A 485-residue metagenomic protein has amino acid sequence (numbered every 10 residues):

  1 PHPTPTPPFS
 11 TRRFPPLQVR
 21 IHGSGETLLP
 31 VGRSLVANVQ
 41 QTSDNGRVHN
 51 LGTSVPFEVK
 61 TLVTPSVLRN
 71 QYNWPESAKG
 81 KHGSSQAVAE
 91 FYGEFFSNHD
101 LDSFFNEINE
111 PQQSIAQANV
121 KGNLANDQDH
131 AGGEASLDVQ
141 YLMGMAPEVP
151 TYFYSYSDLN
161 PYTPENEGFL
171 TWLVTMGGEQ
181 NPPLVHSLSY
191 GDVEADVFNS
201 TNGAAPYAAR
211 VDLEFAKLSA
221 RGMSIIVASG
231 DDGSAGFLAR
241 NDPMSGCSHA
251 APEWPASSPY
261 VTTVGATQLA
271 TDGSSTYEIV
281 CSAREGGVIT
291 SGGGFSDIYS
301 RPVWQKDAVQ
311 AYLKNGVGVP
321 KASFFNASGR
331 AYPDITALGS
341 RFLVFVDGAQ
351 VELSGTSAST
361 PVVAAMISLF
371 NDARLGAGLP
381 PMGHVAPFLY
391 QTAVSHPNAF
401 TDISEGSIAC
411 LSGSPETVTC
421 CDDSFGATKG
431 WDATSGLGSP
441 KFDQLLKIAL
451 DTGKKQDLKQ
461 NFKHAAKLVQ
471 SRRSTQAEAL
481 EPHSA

Functional and structural regions predicted by a protein language model:
P1-T263, S296-S354, R374-A377, L437-K454: Substrate-binding/charge-relay-adjacent region of secreted/lumenal peptidase catalytic domains
F9, L35, F462, L468-V469 (+1 more regions): Hydrophobic/aromatic hotspots within intrinsically disordered, low-complexity regions
P259, T263-Q305: Polar, glycine-rich mid-to-C-terminal structural blocks that act as macromolecule-binding/assembly scaffolds
D272, A322, N371-A433, N461: An often Trp-containing, charged/polar helix-loop segment at the C-terminal end of enzyme catalytic cores
A364-D372: Short glycine/serine- and small hydrophobic-enriched flexible loop segments
D422-G426, W431-R472: Secreted peptidase-domain scaffold signal
K467-A485: Long, low-complexity, intrinsically disordered segments
